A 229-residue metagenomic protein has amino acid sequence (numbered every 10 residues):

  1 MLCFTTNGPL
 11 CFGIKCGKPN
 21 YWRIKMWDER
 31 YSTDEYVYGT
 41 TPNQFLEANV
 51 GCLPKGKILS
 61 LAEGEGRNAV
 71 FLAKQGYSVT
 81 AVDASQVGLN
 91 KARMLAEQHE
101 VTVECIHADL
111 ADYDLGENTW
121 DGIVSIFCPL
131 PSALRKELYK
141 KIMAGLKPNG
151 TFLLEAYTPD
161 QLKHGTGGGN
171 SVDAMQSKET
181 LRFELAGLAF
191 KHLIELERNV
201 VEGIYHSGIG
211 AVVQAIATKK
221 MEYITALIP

Functional and structural regions predicted by a protein language model:
C11, C16-L53: Conserved class I S-adenosyl-L-methionine
S85-V87: Conserved SAM/SAH-binding beta-strand->alpha-helix loop
H99-L110: Conserved SAM-binding strand-loop segment of SAM-dependent methyltransferases
A111-G122: A short acidic, Gly/Pro-enriched loop at the edge of an enzyme's catalytic core that lines a small-molecule cofactor
D121-K136: A short SAM/SAH-binding and catalytic strip from SAM-dependent methyltransferases
K136-P148: A short glycine-rich, Lys/Arg-flanked "PGG" loop and its adjoining helix->strand segment in the class I
N149-Y157: Conserved beta-strand signature within the Rossmann-like core of class I S-adenosyl-L-methionine
D173-I194, Q214: Short alpha-helix
